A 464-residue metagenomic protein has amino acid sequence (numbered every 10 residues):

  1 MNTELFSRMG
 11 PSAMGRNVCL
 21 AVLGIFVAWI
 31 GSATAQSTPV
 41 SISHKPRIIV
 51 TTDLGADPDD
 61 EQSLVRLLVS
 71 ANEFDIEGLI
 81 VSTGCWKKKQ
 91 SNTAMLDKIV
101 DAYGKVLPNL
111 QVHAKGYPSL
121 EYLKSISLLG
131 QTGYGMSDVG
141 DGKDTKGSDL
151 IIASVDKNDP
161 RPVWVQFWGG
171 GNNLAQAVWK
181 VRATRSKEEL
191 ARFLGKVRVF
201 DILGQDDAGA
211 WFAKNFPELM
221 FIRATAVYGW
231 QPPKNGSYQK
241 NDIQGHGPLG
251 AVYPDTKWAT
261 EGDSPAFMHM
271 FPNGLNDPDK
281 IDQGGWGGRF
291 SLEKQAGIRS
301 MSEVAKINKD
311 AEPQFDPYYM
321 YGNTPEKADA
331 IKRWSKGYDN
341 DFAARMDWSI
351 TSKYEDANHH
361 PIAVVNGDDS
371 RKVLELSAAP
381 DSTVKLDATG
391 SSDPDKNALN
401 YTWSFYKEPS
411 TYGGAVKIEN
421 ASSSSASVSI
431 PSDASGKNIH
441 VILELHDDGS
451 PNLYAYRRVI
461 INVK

Functional and structural regions predicted by a protein language model:
M1-G15: N-terminal secretory signal peptides that target proteins for export/translocation
V18-I30: Bacterial N-terminal signal peptides
Q36-K385, T389-G413, S427, D433-G436: N-terminal acidic, glycine/proline-rich low-complexity segments
K417-S422: Short beta-strand segments within Ig-like beta-sandwich modules, predominantly Fibronectin type-III
H446-N452: Short, solvent-exposed loop/turn segments at the edges of extracellular beta-sandwich modules
N452-V459: Extracellular and select intracellular beta-sandwich modules with Ser/Thr-enriched, small-residue motifs on
I460-K464: Short beta-strand edge segments in extracellular beta-sheet folds
